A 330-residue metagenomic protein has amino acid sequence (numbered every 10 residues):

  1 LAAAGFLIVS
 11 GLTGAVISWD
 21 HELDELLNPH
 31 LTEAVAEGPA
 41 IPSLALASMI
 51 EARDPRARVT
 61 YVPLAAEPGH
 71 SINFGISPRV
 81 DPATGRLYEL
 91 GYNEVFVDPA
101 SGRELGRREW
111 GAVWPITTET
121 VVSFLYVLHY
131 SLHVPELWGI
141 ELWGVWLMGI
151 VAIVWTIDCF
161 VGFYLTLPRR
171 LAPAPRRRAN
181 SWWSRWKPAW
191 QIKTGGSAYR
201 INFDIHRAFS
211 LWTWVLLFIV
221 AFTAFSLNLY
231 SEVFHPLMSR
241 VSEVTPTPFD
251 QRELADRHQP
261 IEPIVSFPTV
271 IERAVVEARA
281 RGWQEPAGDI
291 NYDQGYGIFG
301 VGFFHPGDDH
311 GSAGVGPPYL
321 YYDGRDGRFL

Functional and structural regions predicted by a protein language model:
L1-L330: Conserved histidines in hydrophobic membrane contexts and catalytic metal-binding motifs
